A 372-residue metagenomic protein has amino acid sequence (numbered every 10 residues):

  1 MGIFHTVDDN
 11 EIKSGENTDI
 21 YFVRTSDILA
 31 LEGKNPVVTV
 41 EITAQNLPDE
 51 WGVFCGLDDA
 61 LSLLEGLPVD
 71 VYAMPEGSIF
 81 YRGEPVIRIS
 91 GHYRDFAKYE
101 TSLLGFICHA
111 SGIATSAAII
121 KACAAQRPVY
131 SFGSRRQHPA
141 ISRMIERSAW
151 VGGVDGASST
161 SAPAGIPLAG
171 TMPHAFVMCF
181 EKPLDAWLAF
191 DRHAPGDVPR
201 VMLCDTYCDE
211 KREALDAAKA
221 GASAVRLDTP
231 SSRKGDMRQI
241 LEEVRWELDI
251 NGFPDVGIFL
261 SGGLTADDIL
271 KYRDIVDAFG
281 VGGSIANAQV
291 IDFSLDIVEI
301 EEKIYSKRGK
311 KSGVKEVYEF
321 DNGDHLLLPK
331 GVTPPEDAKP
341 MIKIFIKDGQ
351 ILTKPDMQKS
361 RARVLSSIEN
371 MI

Functional and structural regions predicted by a protein language model:
M1-F22, E32-K34, D49-W51, L61 (+2 more regions): Gly/Ser/Thr/Ala-enriched C-terminal appendages of enzymes
M1-R94: Flexible, solvent-exposed loop/hinge segments and secondary-structure transition points
D27, P36-I42, P128, V198-R200 (+4 more regions): Structural beta-strand/beta-sheet cores of well-ordered domains, especially the beta-sheet scaffolds that support
G33-V37, L64-L67, R82, A124-R127 (+3 more regions): A generic structural signal for short, non-catalytic loop/turn and secondary-structure boundary residues
V40, V69, I87, Y130 (+4 more regions): A broad, low-specificity signal marking well-ordered, structured residues that form hydrophobic/aromatic
P48, S78-F80, I87-F253, A266-D267 (+2 more regions): Buried, small/hydrophobic-residue-enriched core segments of structured protein domains
